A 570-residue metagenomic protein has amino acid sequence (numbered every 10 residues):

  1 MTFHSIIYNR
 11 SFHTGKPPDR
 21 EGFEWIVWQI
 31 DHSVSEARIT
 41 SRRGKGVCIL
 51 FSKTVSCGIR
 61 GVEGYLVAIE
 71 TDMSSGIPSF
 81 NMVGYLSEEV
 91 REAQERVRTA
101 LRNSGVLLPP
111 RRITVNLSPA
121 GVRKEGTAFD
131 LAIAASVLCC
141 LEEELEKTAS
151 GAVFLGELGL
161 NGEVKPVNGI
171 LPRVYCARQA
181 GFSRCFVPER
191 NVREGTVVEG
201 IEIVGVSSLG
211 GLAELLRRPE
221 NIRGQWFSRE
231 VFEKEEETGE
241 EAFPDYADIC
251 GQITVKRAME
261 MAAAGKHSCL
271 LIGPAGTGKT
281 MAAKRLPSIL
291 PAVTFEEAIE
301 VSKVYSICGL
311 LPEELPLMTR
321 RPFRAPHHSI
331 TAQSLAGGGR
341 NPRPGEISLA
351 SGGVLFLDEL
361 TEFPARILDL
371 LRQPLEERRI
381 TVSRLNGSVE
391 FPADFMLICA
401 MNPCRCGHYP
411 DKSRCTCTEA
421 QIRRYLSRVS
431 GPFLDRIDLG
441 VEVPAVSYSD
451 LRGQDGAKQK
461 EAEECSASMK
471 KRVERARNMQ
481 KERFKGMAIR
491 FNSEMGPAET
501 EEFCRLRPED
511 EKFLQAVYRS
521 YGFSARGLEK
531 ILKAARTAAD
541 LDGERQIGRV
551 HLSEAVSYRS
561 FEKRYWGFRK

Functional and structural regions predicted by a protein language model:
F3-Y8, K16, G22-E24, D31-L270 (+6 more regions): Peripheral, non-AAA+ core regions of ATP-driven protein-machinery
Y65-V67, F129, I201, R321 (+3 more regions): Change "...and in nucleic-acid phosphodiester-cleaving endonucleases..." to "...and in nucleic-acid processing enzymes
D72, E88, R96, A100-L107 (+25 more regions): Conserved, well-folded catalytic cores of nucleic-acid-processing and energy-transducing macromolecular machines
L86-Q94, L107-P109, N116-G126, P342 (+1 more regions): Basic, amphipathic alpha-helical bundle interface domains used for macromolecular binding and assembly
L271-L310: Walker A/P-loop
P316-P326, I330-S334: Inter-Walker segment of RecA-like/P-loop motor cores
Q333-V354: Conserved alpha-helical scaffold flanking the Walker A/P-loop in AAA+ ATPase domains
D358-E359: Walker B catalytic acidic pair
